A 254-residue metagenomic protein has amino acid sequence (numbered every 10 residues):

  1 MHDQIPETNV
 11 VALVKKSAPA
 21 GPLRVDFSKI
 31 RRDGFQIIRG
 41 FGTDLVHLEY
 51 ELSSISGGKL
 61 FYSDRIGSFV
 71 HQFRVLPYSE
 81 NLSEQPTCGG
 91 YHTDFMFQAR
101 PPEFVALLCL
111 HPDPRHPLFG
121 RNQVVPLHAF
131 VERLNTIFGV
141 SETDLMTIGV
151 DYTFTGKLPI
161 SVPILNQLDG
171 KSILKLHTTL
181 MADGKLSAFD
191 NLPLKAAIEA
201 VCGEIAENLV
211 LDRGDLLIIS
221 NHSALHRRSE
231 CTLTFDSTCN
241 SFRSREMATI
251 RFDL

Functional and structural regions predicted by a protein language model:
M1, T43: N-acyltransferase acceptor-side catalytic subdomain
H2-P19, R24, R31-D33, Q72-L216 (+1 more regions): Active-site environment of non-heme Fe oxygenases that use a 2-His-1-carboxylate facial triad
F27-G42: N-terminal, charged low-complexity regulatory/assembly segments
G40-F41, D64, L108: Glycine-rich, histidine-containing beta strand-loop boundary motifs that form or position
D44-L48, S187: Short, conserved charged micro-motifs
Y50, D64-H71: Glycine-rich, aromatic-bearing surface loops/beta-hairpins
S53-D64: Structural alpha-beta junctions
